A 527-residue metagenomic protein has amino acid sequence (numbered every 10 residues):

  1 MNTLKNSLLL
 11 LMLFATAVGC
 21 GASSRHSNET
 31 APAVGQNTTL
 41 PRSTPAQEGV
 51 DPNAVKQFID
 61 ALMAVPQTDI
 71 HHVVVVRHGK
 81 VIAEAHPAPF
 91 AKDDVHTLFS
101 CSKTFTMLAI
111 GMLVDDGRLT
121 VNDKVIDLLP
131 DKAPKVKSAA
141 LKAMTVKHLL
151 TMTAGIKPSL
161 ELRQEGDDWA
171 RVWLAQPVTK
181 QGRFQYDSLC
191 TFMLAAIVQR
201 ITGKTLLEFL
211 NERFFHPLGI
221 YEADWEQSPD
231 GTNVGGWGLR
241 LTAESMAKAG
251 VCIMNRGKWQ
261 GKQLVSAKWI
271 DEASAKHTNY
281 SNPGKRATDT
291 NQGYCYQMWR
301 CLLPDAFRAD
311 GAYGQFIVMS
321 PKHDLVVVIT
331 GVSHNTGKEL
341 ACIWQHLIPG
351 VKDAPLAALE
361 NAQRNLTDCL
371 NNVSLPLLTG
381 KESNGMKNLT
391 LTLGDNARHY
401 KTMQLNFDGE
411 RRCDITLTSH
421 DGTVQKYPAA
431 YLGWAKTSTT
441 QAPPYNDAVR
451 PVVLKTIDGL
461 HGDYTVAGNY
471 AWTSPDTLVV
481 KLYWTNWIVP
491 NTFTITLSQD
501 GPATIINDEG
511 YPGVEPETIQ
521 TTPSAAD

Functional and structural regions predicted by a protein language model:
N28, G311-L375: Structured C-terminal helix/loop/strand segments within mature extracytoplasmic catalytic/sensor domains
I59-F90, D324-V327: A short, well-structured edge-of-sheet supersecondary motif
G79, V95-N122, L149, L194-V198 (+1 more regions): Active-site SXXK
K80-A85, K124-D127, T151-Y186, K204-A223: Short, charged, amphipathic alpha-helices and their helix-cap/turn boundaries
T97, D116-A154, K204-W237, L241: Active-site helix/loop module of the DD-peptidase/beta-lactamase fold, centered on the serine-lysine SxxK catalytic
C190-I197, W237-W259, Q315-V332: Active-site-proximal alpha-helical segments within enzyme catalytic domains
I270-I329: Active-site Gly/Thr loop motif
E360-D527: Peripheral terminal and inter-domain segments
